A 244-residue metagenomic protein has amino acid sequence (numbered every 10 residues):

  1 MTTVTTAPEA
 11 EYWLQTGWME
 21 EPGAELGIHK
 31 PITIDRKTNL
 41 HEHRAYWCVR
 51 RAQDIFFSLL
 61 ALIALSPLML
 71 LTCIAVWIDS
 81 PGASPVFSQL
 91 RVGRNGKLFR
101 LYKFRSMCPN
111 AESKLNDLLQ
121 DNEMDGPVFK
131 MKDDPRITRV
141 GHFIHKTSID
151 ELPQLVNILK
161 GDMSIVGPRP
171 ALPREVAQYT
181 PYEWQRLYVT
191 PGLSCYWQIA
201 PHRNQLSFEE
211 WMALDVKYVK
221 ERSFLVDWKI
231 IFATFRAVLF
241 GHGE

Functional and structural regions predicted by a protein language model:
M1-I63, W184, Y218-K220, H242-E244: N-terminal hydrophobic signal-anchor/signal peptide
T2, A177, P181-P191, C195-I230 (+1 more regions): Cytosol-/stroma-facing membrane-proximal "stalk/adaptor" domains immediately downstream of transmembrane anchors
P22, L26-H29, V86-P135, S194-A213: Short, glycine-rich, amphipathic interfacial segments at transmembrane boundaries or analogous
H41-A111, I230-E244: A hydrophobic, helix-centered structural microdomain
C48-R51, R136, S148-E151, F224-D227: An acidic site on a long C-lobe helix of protein kinase domains
D54, D150-N157, D215, D227: Acidic active-site catalytic centers that drive phospho-/nucleotidyl reactions and related ester hydrolyses
F56, I137-V140, A213: Residue-level signal for cytosolic alpha-helical hairpin/rod architecture
M124-T190, I231-T234, V238: A short, structured surface patch at a secondary-structure boundary
